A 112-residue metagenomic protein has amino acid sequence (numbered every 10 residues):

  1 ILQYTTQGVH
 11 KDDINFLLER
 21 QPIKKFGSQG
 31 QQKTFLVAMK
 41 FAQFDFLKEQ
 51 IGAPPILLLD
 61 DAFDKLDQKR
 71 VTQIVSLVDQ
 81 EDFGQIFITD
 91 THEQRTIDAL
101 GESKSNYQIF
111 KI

Functional and structural regions predicted by a protein language model:
I1-I56, K65-K69, Q73-Q85, Q94-Q108: Conserved NTPase motor "head" modules and their coupling/switch loops across ABC/AAA+ ATPases, GTPases, and GHKL ATPases
D60-A62: Walker B catalytic acidic pair
T91: Cofactor-binding loop segments of dinucleotide-utilizing enzymes, especially the Rossmann-like FAD- and NAD(P)+-binding
F110-I112: Beta-propeller blade-edge and WD-like acidic-aromatic loop motif
